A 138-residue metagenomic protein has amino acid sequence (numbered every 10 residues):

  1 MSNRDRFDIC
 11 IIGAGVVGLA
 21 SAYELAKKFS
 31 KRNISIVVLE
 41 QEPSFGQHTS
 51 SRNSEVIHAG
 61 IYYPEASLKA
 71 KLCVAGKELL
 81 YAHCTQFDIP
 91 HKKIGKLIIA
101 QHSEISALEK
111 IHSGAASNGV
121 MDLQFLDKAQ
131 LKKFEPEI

Functional and structural regions predicted by a protein language model:
S2-V17, V37: Beta1/beta-strand and adjacent pyrophosphate-binding region of the FAD-binding site in flavoprotein oxidoreductases
D8-C10, A20, K27-K28, I34: N-terminal glycine-/serine-/threonine-rich phosphate-binding loop
G15, E42, G60: Proline-glycine-enriched beta-turn/loop adjacent to the NAD(P) cofactor-binding site in Rossmann-like oxidoreductases
V17, S21, S44: Conserved Rossmann-like nucleotide-cofactor binding loop
A26-R52: Glycine-rich FAD pyrophosphate-binding loop
E55-Q130, F134: Dinucleotide-binding Rossmann-like beta1-alpha1 core, especially the glycine-rich loop that anchors the ADP
P136-I138: Short, intrinsically disordered, charge-balanced linker/junction segments flanking boundaries in proteins
